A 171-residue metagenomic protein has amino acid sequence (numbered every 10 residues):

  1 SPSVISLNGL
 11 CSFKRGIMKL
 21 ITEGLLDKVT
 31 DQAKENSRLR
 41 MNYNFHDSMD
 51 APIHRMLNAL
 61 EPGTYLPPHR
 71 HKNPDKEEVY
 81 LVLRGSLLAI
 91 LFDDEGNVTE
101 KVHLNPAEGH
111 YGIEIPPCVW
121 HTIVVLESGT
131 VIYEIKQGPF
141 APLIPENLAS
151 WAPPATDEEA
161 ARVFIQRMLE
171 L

Functional and structural regions predicted by a protein language model:
L10-H54, K101-N105, R162-L171: A short, N-terminal "cap"/entry segment at the start of jelly-roll beta-barrel domains of the cupin/DSBH fold
L57-D75: Conserved short histidine dyad/triad with adjacent acidic residue
L57-N58, E77-V82, I113, I123: His/acidic/aromatic-lined binding-pocket segments of jelly-roll/cupin-type domains and related regulatory beta-sandwich
Y65-P67, L88, G109-I113, P117-T122 (+1 more regions): Histidine-centered metal-chelating micro-motifs
D75-D94: Glycine- and acidic-residue-biased ligand/ion/polar-headgroup-sensing regions
D94-C118: Short acidic-glycine-tyrosine-enriched beta hairpin
N97, T122-L171: Double-stranded beta-helix
